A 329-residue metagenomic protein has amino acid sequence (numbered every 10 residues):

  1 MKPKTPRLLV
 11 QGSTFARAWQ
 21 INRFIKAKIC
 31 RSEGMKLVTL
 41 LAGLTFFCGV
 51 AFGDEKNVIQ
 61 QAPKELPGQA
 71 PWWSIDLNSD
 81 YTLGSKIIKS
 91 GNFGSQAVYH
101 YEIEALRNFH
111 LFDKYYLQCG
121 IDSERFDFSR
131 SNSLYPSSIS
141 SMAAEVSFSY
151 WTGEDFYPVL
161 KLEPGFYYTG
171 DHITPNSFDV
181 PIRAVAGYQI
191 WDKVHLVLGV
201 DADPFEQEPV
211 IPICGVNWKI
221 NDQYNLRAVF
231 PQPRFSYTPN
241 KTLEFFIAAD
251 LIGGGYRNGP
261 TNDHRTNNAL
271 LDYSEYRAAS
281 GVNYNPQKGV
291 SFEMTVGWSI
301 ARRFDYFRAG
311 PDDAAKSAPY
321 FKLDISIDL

Functional and structural regions predicted by a protein language model:
M1-W72, L329: Cleavable N-terminal export/targeting peptides
D54-P175, D179, A269-R277, G310: Transmembrane beta-barrel domains of bacterial outer-membrane proteins
S79-I87, I121-D127, P164-G170, V200-E206 (+5 more regions): Transmembrane beta-strands of outer-membrane beta-barrel pores
Y101-A105, A144-V146, I182-A184, C214 (+3 more regions): Membrane-embedded beta-strands of outer-membrane beta-barrel proteins, especially the hydrophobic/small aromatic
R107-F109, F148-Y150, Y188, A202 (+6 more regions): Residue-level signature of outer-membrane beta-barrel architecture
L111-L117, E154-P158, K193-L198, Q223-L226 (+3 more regions): Repeated loop/turn-to-beta-strand initiation elements of outer-membrane beta-barrel proteins
F126-N132, P231-A314: Outer-membrane beta-barrel translocator/channel fold
I213-W218, Q223, S280-N285, A315-L329: Outer-membrane beta-barrel "beta-signal"
